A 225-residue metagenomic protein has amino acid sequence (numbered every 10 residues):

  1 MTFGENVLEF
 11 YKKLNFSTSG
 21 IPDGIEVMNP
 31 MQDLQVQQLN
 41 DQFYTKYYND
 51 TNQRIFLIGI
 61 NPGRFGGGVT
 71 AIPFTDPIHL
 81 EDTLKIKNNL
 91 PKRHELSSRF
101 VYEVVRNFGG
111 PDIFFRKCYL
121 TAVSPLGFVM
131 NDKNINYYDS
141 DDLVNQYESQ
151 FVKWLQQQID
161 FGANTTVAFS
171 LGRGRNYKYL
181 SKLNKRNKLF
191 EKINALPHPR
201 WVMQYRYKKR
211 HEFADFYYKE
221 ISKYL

Functional and structural regions predicted by a protein language model:
T2-V167, Y177-S181, Q204, D215-L225: A polyanion-binding, active-site-adjacent surface
S170-L171: Short beta-strand scaffold positions
R186-Y224: Short, flexible loop segments at boundaries between secondary-structure elements
